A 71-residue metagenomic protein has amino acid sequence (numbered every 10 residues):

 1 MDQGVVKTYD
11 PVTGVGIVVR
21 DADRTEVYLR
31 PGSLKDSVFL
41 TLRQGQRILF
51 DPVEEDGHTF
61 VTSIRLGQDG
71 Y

Functional and structural regions predicted by a protein language model:
M1-V12: Structural detector for short beta-strands of small beta-barrel domains
T13-V18: Short aromatic-glycine-enriched beta-strand elements
D23-T25, Q46, H58: Short acidic/polar mixed-charge low-complexity motifs
T25-V38: Beta-strand/loop nucleic-acid-binding surfaces
D36-L49: Short nucleic-acid-contacting surface segments enriched for D/E, G, S/T with interspersed K/R
V53-Y71: OB-fold/S1-family single-stranded nucleic acid-binding modules
